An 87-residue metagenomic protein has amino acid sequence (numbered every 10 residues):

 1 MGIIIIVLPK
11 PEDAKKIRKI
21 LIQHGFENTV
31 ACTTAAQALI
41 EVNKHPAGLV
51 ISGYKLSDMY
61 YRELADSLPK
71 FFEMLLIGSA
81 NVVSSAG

Functional and structural regions predicted by a protein language model:
I3-I4: Conserved hydrophobic helix-helix packing surfaces used for dimerization/oligomerization
V7-L8: Conserved acidic carboxylate
P11-V30: Two-component/phosphorelay signaling modules centered on CheY-like receiver
R18, S84-G87: Receiver (REC) domain alpha4 helix and immediately following alpha4-beta5 loop
R18, T33-L49: Acidic, metal-coordinating helix/loop segments flanking the phosphotransfer/catalytic sites of two-component signaling
V30-A31, L76: A structural preference for short, hydrophobic beta-strand core positions in alpha/beta folds
A35, G48-P69, S79-S85: Conserved phosphotransfer microenvironments
K70-M74: A short helix->loop->beta-strand "cap" motif at the edges of active sites that frequently abuts
